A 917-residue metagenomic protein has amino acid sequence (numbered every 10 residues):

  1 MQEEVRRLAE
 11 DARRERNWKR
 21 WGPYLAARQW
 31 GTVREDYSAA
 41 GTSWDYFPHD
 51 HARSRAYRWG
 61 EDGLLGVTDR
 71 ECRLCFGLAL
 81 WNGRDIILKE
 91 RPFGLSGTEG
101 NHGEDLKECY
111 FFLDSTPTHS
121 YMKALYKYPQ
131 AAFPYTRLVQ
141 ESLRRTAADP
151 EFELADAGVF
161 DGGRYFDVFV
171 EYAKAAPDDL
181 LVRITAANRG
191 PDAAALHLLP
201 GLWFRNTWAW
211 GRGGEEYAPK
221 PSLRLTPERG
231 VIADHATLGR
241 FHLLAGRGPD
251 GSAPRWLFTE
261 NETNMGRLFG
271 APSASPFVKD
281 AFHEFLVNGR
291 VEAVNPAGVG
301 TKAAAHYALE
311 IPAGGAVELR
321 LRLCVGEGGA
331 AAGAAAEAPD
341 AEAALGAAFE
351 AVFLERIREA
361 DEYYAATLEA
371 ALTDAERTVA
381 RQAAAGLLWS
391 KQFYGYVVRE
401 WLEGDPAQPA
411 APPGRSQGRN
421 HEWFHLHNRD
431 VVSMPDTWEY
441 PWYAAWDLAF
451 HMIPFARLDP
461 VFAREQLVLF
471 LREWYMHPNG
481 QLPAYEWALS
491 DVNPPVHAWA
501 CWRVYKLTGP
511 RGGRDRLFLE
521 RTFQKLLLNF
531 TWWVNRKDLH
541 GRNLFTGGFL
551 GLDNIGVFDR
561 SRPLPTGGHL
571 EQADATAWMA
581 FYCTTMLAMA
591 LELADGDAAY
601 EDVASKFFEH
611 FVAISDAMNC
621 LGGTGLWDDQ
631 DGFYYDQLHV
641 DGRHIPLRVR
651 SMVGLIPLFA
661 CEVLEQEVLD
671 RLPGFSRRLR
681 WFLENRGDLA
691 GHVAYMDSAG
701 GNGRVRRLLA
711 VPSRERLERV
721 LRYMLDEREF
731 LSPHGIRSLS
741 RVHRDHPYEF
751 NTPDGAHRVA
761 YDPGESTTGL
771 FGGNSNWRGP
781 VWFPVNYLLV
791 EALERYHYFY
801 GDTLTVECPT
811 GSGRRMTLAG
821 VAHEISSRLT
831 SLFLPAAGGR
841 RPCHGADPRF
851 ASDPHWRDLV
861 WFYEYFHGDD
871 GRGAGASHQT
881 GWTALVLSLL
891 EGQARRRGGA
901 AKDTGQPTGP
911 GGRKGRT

Functional and structural regions predicted by a protein language model:
M1-R58, L64, L74, W81-T917: Acidic, mature catalytic/reactive cores of soluble proteins
T68: Active-site-proximal polar cores
